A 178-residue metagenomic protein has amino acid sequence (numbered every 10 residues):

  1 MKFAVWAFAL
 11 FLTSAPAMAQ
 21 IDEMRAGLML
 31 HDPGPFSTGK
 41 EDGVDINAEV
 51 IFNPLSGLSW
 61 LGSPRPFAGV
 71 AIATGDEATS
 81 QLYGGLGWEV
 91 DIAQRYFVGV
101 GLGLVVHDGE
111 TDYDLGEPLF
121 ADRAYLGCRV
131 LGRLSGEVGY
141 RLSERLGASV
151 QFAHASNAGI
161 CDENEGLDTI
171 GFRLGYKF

Functional and structural regions predicted by a protein language model:
M1-I21: Cleavable N-terminal export/targeting peptides
M18-I21, N53-P64, D91-V98, R145: Short loop/turn motifs that connect adjacent beta-strands in outer-membrane beta-barrel proteins
D22-A26, G62-A68, L82, Y96-L102 (+2 more regions): Transmembrane beta-strands of outer-membrane beta-barrel proteins
L28-H31, L58, G99-S135, G139: Outer-membrane beta-barrel translocator/channel fold
H31-P35, L55, G69-E77, H107-T111 (+1 more regions): Sequence/structural signature of outer-membrane beta-barrel proteins
P35-V44, A71-L82, I92-Q94, G159-E165: Solvent-exposed loop/turn segments connecting transmembrane beta-strands in outer-membrane beta-barrel proteins
I46, G166-F178: Outer-membrane beta-barrel "beta-signal"
V50-P54, I72, W88-V90, Y140 (+2 more regions): Residue-level signature of outer-membrane beta-barrel architecture
